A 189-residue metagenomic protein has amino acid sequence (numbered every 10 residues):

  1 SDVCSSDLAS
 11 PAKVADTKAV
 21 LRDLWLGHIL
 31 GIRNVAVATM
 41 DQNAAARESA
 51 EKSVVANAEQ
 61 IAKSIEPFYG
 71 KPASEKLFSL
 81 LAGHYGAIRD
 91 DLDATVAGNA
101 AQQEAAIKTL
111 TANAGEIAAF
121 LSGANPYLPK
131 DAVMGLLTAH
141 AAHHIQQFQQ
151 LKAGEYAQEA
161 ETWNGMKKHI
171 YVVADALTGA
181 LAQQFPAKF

Functional and structural regions predicted by a protein language model:
S1-S5: Short, small-residue-biased leader/transition segments that mark boundaries at the very start of proteins
S6-K52: Immediate post-signal-peptide N-terminus of mature secreted/exported proteins
S6-P11, A15, V96, A101-E104 (+4 more regions): A beta-strand edge to alpha-helix "cap/lid" segment located at domain peripheries
K13-L21, A46, A50, Y69-L77 (+5 more regions): Non-transmembrane, amphipathic alpha-helical segments
G27, A73-A97, T109-L110, Y127-E155: Long, amphipathic, charge-rich alpha-helical segments that form helical bundles/coiled-coils
G27, Q60, E116, A139-Q146 (+1 more regions): Alpha-helical scaffold segments in carbohydrate-active enzymes
I32-L121, H169: Alpha-helical segments in soluble extracytoplasmic regions
Q158, T162-F189: A cross-kingdom marker for long, charged
